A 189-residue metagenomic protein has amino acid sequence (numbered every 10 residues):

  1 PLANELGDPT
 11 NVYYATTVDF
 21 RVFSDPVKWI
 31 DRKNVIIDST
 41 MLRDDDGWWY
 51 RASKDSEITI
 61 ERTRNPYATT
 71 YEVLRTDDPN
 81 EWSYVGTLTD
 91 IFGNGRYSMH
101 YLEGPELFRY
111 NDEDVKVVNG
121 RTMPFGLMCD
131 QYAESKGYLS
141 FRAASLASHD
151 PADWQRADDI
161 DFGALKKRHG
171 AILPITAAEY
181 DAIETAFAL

Functional and structural regions predicted by a protein language model:
P1-L189: Carbohydrate-active catalytic/glycan-binding domains of CAZyme proteins, especially the secreted or lumenal ectodomains
